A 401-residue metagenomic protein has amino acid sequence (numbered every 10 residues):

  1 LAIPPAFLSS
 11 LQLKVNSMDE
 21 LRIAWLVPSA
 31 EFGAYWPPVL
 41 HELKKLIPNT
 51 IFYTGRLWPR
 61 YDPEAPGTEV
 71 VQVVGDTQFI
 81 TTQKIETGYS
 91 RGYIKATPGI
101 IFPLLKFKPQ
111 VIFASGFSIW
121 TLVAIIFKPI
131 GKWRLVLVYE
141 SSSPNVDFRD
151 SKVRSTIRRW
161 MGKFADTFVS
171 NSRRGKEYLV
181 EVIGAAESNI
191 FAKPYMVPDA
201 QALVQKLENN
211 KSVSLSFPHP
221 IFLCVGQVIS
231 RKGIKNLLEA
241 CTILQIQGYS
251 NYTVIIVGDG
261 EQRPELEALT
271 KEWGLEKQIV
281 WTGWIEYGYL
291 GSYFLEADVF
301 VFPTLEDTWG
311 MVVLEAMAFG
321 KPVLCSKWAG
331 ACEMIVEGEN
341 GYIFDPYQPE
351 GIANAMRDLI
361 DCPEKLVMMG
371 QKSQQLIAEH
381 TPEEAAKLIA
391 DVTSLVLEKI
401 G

Functional and structural regions predicted by a protein language model:
A24, L215-K232, L238-C241: Conserved donor-binding/catalytic core segment of Leloir-type glycosyltransferases
E31, W133-K152, F164-T167: A short, histidine- and acid-enriched strand-loop-helix "catalytic/donor-clamping" loop that lines the nucleotide-sugar
R158-L207: Donor nucleotide-sugar binding/catalytic pocket of nucleotide-sugar-dependent glycosyltransferases
W284-I285, S292-A297: Short alpha-helical donor nucleotide-sugar binding micro-motif in glycosyltransferases
L305: Aromatic "clamp/platform" in nucleotide-sugar-dependent glycosyltransferases that forms part of the donor/acceptor
P322-C325: Short hydrophobic beta-strand element within catalytic cores of glycosyltransferases and related nucleotide-activated
E337-G338, Y342-P349, D358-P363: Conserved acidic donor-binding segment of nucleotide-sugar-dependent glycosyltransferases
G351, D358, K365-E379, D391: A short, well-ordered alpha-helix in the C-terminal region of glycosyltransferases
